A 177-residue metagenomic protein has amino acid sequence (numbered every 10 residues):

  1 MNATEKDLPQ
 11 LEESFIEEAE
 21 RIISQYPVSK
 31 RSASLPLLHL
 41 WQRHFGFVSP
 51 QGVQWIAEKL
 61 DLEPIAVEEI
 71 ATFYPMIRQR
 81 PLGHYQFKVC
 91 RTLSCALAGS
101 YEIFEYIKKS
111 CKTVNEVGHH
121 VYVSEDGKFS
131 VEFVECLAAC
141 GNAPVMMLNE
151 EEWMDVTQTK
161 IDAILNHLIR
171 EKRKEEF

Functional and structural regions predicted by a protein language model:
M1-F177: Signature of N-terminal electron-transfer/Fe-S-associated modules in redox systems
